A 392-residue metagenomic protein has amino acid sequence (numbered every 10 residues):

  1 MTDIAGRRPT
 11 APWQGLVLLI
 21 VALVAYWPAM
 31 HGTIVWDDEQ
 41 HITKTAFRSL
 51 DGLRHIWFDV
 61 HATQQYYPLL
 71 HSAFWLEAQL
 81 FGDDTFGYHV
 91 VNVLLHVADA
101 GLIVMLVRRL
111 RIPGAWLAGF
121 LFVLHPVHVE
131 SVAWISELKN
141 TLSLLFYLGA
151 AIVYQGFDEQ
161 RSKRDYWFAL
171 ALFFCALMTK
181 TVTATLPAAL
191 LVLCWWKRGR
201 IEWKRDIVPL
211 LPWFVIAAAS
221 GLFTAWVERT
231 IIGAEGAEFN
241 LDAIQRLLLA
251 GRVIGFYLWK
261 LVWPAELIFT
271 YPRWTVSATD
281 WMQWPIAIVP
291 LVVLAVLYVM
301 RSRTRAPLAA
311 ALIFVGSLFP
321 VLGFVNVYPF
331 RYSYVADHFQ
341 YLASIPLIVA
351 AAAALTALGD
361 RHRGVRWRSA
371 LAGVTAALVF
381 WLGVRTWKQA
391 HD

Functional and structural regions predicted by a protein language model:
M1-D392: Polytopic membrane enzymes that build or remodel cell-surface glycoconjugates and lipids
